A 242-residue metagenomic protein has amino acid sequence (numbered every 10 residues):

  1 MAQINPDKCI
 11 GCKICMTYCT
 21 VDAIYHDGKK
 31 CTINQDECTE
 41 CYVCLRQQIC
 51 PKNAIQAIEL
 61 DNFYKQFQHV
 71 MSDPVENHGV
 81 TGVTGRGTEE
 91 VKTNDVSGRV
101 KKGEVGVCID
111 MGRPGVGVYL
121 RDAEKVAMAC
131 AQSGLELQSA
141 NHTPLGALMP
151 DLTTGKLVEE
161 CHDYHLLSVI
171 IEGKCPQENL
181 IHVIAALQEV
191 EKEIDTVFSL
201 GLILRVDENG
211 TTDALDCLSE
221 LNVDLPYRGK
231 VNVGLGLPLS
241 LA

Functional and structural regions predicted by a protein language model:
M1, C31, D110-R113: A short, structure-level motif marking secondary-structure boundaries and short turns
Q3, I10, F67-G106, L120-A131 (+2 more regions): Long, contiguous binding/interaction regions
Q3-P6, I14-Q35, T39-F63: Iron-sulfur cluster-binding cysteine motifs and their immediate structural context in ferredoxin-like electron-transfer
D36, D110-P114, K174: Short strand-loop junctions, especially beta-strand C-caps/beta-turns that link beta-sheets to coils or alpha-helices
Q66-S72, V83, E136-E160: Ser/Thr-rich, low-complexity intrinsically disordered terminal regions
V105-R113, V169: Short glycine-/aliphatic-rich beta-strand segments at the starts of folded cytosolic domains
G115-Y119: Short, glycine-rich nucleotide/cofactor-binding loops
D151-E191: Long, continuous compositionally biased terminal/linker segments
